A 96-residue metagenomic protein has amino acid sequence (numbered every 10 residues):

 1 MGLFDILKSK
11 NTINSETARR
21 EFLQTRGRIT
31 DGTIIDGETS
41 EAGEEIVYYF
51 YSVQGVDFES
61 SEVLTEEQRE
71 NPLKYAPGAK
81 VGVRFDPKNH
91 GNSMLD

Functional and structural regions predicted by a protein language model:
G2-D96: Oxidizing extracytosolic/periplasmic lumen-facing domains of membrane-embedded or membrane-associated proteins
